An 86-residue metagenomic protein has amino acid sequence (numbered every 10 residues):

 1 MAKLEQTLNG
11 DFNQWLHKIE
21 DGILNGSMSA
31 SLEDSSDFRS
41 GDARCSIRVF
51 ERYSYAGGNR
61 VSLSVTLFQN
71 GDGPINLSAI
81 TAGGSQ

Functional and structural regions predicted by a protein language model:
M1-S27: Terminal, regulation- and interaction-focused segments at domain boundaries
L4-Q6, L63, L77: Hydrophobic residues positioned within well-ordered beta-strands of beta-sheet architectures
Q14-L16, Y55-G57, Q86: Short, surface-exposed beta-strand/loop "edge" segments at domain boundaries and coil↔beta transitions
E20-L63, G71, A82: Ser/Thr-rich, low-complexity intrinsically disordered terminal regions
G73-I75: Hydrophobic residues embedded in beta-strands of well-ordered beta-sheets
S78-Q86: Short, solvent-exposed aromatic-acidic interface loops
